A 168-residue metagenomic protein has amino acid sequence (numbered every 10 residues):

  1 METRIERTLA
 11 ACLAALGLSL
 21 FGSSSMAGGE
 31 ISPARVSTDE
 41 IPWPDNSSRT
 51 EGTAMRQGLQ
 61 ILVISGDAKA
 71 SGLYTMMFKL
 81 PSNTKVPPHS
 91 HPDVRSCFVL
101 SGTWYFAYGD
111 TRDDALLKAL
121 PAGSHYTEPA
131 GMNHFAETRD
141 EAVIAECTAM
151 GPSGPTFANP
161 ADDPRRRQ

Functional and structural regions predicted by a protein language model:
E2-C12: Bacterial N-terminal signal peptides that target proteins for export
A11-F21: Bacterial N-terminal signal peptides
M26-Y74, P160-Q168: A short, N-terminal "cap"/entry segment at the start of jelly-roll beta-barrel domains of the cupin/DSBH fold
K69, P81-N83, G131, M150: Solvent-exposed coil/turn segments that connect beta secondary-structure elements in extracytoplasmic/periplasmic
P81-T84, H91-T111: Glycine- and acidic-residue-biased ligand/ion/polar-headgroup-sensing regions
V86-P88, F106-A107, E128, N133-R139: Short beta-strand His + acidic residue motifs that chelate non-heme Fe in jelly-roll/DSBH and cupin folds
D110-A130: Short acidic-glycine-tyrosine-enriched beta hairpin
A115-K118, F135-Q168: Double-stranded beta-helix
